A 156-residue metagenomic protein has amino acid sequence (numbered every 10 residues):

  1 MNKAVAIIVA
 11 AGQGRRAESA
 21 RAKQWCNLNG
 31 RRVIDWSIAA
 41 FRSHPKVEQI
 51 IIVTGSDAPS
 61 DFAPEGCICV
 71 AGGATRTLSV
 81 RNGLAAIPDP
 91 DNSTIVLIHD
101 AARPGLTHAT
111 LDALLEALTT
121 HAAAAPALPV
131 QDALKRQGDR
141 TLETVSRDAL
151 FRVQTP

Functional and structural regions predicted by a protein language model:
N2-S56, G66: N-terminal glycine-rich phosphate-binding loop and ensuing alpha1 helix
I8, I34, G83, H99-D100 (+1 more regions): Residue-level signal for inorganic ion chemistry
E18-S19, V96-H99: Short beta-strands and strand-loop turn motifs
F41, I87, D91, L118: Hydrophobic pocket-lining residues that define ligand/cofactor binding sites across diverse proteins
F62-I95: Short phosphate-binding loop-to-helix
R76, A101-G105: Acidic metal-phosphate-binding loop of nucleotide-sugar-dependent transferases
N92, L106-P156: Conserved core of the sugar-phosphate nucleotidyltransferase
